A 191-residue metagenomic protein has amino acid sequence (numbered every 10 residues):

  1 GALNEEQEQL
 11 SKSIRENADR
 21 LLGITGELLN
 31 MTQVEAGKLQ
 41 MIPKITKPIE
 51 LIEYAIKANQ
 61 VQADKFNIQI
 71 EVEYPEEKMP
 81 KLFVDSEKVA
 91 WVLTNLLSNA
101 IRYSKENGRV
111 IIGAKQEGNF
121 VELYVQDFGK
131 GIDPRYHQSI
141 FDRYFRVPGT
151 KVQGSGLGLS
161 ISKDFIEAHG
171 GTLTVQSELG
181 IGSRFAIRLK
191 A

Functional and structural regions predicted by a protein language model:
E16-L21: Short alpha-helical segment of the dimerization/phosphotransfer core of two-component systems
T32-P43: Helix-loop junction within the histidine kinase core
I42-K47, D64, Q69-P80: Conserved catalytic submotifs in the C-terminal HATPase_c
P48, G131-S139: Short helix N-cap motif at coil->helix boundaries in the Bergerat
A100-I101: Short helix-loop "hinge" at the ATP-lid/N-box region of the Bergerat-fold HATPase_c
G158, S162: Short alpha-helical Gxxx[C/S/T] motif in the catalytic ATP-binding
